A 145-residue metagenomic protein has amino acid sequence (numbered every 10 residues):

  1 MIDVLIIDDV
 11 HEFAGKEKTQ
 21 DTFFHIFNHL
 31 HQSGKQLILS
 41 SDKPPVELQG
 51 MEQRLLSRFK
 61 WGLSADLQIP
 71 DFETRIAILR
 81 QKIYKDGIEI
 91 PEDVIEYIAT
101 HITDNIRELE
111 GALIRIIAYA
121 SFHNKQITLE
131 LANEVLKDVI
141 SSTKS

Functional and structural regions predicted by a protein language model:
M1-V4, S33-L39: Loop/turn-to-beta-strand initiation segments
D8, L30, F59, I98 (+1 more regions): Conserved RecA-like P-loop NTPase ATPase core
D8-V10, D42: Walker B catalytic acidic pair
H11-F24, L48-M51: Conserved ATPase-coupling elements of RecA-like P-loop NTPase cores
K43, G62, T74-E89, Y119: Conserved AAA+ ATPase "sensor/coupling" helix adjacent to the nucleotide-binding pocket
K43-W61: Short regulatory helix/loop adjacent to the ATP-binding pocket of P-loop NTPases
E47-Q49, G62-T74: Conserved AAA+ ATPase "SRH/arginine-finger" region at the nucleotide-binding site
R80-Y84, D93-H101, R107-F122, L131-E134: C-terminal helical "lid" of AAA+/P-loop NTPase domains
